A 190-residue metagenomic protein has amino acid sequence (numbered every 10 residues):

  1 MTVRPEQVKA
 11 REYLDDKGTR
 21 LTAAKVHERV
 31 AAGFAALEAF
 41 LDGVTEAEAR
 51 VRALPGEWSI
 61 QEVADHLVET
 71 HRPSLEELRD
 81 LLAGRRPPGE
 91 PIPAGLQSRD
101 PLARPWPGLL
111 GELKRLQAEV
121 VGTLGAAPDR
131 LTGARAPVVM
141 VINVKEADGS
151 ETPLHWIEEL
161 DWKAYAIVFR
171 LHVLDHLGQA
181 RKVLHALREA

Functional and structural regions predicted by a protein language model:
M1-K9, F34-L41: N-terminal capping/interface segment
M1-V8, D15, R50-G95, A136-A190: Short, contiguous alpha-helical
E12-R29: Short, charged, low-complexity loops and linkers
K25-G33, P55, E112, V168 (+1 more regions): Short, contiguous, pocket-lining structural segments that sit at or immediately flank catalytic/ligand-binding sites
R29-G33, E38, L96-E146: Acidic/histidine-rich alpha-helical segments that form the ligand environment of transition-metal centers
V30-W58: A glycine-rich, hydrophobic loop/mini-helix early in the fold
F34-D42, R72-R79, K114-P128, L174-L177 (+1 more regions): Structural signal for well-ordered, non-membrane alpha-helices
